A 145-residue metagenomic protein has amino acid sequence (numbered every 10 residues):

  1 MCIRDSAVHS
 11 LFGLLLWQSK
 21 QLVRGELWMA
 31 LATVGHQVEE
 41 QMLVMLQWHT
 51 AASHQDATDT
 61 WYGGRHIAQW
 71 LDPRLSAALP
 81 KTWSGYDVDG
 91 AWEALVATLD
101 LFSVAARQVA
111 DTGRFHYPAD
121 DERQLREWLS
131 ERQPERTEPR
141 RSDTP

Functional and structural regions predicted by a protein language model:
R4-P145: Conserved nucleotidyltransferase catalytic core and NTase-mimicking acidic/glycine-rich helix/loop elements in nucleic
